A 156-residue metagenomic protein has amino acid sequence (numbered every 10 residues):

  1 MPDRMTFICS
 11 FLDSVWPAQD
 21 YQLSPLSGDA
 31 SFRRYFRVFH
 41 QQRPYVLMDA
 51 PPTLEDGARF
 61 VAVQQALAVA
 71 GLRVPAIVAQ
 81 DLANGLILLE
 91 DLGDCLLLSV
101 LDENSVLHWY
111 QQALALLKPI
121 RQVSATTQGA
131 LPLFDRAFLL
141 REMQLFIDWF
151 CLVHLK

Functional and structural regions predicted by a protein language model:
M1, S31, T53-D56: Alpha-helix N-cap/loop-to-helix initiation residues
M1-Q19: Juxta-kinase regulatory segment immediately upstream of eukaryotic protein kinase catalytic domains
S10-D13, Q22-P25, Q64-A66, P75: Intrinsically disordered, low-complexity segments enriched in polar/charged residues with Gly/Pro, especially when
A18-F39: ATP-binding glycine-rich phosphate-binding loop
F36-R141, L145, L152: ATP-binding pocket architecture of kinase catalytic cores
F150-K156: Conserved P-loop NTPase mechanochemical-coupling segment
